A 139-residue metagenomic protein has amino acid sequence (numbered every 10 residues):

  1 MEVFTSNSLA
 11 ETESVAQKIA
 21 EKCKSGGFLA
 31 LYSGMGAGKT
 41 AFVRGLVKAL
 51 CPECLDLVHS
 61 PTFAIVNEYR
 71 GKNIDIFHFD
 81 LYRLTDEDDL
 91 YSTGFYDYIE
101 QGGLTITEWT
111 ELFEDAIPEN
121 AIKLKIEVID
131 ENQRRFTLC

Functional and structural regions predicted by a protein language model:
M1-A16: N-terminal pre-Walker A segment at the start of P-loop NTPase domains
E2, T85-C139: Short phosphate-coordinating micro-motif centered on Lys-Gly-acidic
A20-G26: Phosphate-binding P-loop
F28-A30: Short hydrophobic/aromatic beta-strand immediately N-terminal to the Walker A/P-loop
Y32-G34: P-loop (Walker A) phosphate-binding loop of NTP-binding proteins
K39: Conserved lysine of the Walker
K48-L57, G71: Post-Walker A helix-loop "phosphate-sensing" segment adjacent to the P-loop in P-loop NTPases
S60-F77: AAA+/P-loop NTPase substrate/partner-engagement loops
